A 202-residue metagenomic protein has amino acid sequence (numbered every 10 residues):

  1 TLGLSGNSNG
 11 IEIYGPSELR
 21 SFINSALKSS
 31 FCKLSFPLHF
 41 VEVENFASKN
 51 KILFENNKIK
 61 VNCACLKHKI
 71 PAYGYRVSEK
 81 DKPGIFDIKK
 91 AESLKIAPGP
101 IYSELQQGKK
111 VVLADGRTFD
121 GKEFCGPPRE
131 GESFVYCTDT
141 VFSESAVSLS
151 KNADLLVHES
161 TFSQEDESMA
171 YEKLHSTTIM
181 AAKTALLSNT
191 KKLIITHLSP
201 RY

Functional and structural regions predicted by a protein language model:
T1, H68, H197-L198: Histidine-centered divalent metal-coordination motifs
T1-N9, K28-K33, S145-A146, E172 (+2 more regions): Pre-active-site segment of Zn-dependent metallo-hydrolases
T1-Y14, E42, A47: Active-site metal-binding motif and surrounding structural segment of the metallo-beta-lactamase
S5-G10, G131, N189-I195: Short, surface-exposed connector motifs at secondary-structure boundaries
I11-S17, V157, I194: Short internal beta-strands
F31-F46: A glycine-rich helix N-cap at a beta->alpha junction
V43, A47-S48, F142-Y202: Binuclear metal-ion centers of metallo-dependent hydrolases, dominated by the metallo-beta-lactamase
F54-Y136, T140-S148, L155-V157: Active-site-proximal loop/helix segment associated with metal-binding centers of metalloenzymes
